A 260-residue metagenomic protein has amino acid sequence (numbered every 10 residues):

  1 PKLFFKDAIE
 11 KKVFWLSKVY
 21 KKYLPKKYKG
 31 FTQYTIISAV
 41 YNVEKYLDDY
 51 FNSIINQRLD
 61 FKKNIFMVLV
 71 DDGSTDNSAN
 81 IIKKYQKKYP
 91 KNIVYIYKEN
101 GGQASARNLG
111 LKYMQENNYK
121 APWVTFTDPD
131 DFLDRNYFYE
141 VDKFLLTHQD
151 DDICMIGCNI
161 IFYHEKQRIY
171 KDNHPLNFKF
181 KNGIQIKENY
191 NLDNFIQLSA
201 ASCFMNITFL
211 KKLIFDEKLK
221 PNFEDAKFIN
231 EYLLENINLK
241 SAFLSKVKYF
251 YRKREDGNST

Functional and structural regions predicted by a protein language model:
V43-Q57: Short, well-formed alpha-helical segments that are part of the catalytic scaffolds of diverse glycosyltransferases
Y46, D76-Y85, N136: Acidic helix N-cap motif at the loop->helix transition within catalytic regions of sugar-transfer enzymes
S53, D71-N80, G102: A conserved acidic beta->alpha catalytic loop
K63-G73, I96-E99, P129: Short beta-strand/loop segment that forms part of the nucleotide-sugar
K98-N118: Glycine-rich, basic loop-to-helix element that forms the pyrophosphate-binding segment of sugar-nucleotide handling
K120-F132: Short beta-strand-to-loop acidic/aromatic patch adjacent to the donor-nucleotide binding site
D134, Y139-F209: Flexible acidic/His/Gly-enriched loops in nucleotide-sugar-dependent glycosyltransferase catalytic domains
G183-T260: Conserved nucleotide-sugar donor-binding catalytic segment
